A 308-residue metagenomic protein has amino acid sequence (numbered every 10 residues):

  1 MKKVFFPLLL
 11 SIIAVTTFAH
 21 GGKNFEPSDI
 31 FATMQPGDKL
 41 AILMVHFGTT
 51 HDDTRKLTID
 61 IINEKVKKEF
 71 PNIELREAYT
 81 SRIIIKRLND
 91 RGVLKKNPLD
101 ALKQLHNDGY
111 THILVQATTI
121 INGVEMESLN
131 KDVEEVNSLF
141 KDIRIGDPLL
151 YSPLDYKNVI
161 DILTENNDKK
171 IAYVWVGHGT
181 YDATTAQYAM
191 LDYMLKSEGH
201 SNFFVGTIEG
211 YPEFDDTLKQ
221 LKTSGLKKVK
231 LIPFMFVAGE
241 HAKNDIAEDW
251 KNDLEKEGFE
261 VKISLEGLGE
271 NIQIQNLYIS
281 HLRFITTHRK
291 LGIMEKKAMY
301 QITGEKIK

Functional and structural regions predicted by a protein language model:
V4-I13: Sec-dependent N-terminal signal peptides
V15-A19: Sec/Tat signal peptide C-region and signal peptidase I cleavage site
H20-K308: Active-site-proximal alpha-helix that buttresses catalytic centers in soluble enzyme cores
